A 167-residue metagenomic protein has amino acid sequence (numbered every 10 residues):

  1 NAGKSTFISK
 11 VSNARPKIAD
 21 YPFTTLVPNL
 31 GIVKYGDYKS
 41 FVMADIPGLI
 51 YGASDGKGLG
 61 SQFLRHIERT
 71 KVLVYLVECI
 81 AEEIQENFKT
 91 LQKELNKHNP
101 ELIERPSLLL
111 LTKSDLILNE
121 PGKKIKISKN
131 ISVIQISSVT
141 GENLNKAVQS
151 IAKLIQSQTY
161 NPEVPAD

Functional and structural regions predicted by a protein language model:
N1-K57, S61-L73, V77, V148-A152 (+1 more regions): Conserved G1/Walker A P-loop phosphate-binding module
A2, I8, E82-K89, K93-D167: C-terminal-of-GTPase-core extension/linker across diverse P-loop GTPases
